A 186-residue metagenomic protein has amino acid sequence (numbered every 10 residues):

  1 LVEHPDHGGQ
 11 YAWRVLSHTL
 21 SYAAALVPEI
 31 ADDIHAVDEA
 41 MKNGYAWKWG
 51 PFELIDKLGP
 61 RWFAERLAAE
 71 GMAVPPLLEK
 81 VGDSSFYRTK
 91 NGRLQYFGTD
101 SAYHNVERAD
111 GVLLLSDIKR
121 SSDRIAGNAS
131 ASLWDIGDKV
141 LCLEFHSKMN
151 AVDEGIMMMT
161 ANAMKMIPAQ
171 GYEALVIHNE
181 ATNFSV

Functional and structural regions predicted by a protein language model:
L1-V186: N-terminal glycine-rich phosphate-binding loop for ADP-containing cofactors
